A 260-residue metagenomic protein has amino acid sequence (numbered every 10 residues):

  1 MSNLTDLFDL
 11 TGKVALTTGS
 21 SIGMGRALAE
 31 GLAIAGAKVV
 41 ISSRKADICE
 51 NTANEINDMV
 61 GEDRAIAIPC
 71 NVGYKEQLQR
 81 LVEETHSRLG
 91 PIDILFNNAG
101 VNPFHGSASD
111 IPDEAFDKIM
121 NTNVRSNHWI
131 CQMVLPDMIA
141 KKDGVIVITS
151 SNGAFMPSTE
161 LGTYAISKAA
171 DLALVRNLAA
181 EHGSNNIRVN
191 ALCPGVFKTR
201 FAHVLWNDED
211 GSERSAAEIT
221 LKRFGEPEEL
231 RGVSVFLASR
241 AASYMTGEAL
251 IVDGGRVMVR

Functional and structural regions predicted by a protein language model:
S2-D6, N102-H105, M156, V235 (+1 more regions): Short C-terminal tail/terminal secondary-structure segment of NAD(P)H-dependent dehydrogenase/reductase domains
V14, G19-G23: Conserved glycine-rich cofactor-binding loop
G106-A108, P112-D117, S215: Substrate-binding pocket helix/loop in short-chain dehydrogenase/reductase
I111, P157-A165, N177: Active-site loop-to-helix junction immediately N-terminal to the catalytic Tyr of the SDR YXXXK motif in Rossmann-fold
C131, S167, V175: Active-site helix of classical SDR
P136, A180-S184, S243: Alpha-helical segment proximal to the catalytic Tyr-Lys
S151: Residue(s) in the substrate-gating loop at a strand-loop-helix junction that position the organic substrate next
